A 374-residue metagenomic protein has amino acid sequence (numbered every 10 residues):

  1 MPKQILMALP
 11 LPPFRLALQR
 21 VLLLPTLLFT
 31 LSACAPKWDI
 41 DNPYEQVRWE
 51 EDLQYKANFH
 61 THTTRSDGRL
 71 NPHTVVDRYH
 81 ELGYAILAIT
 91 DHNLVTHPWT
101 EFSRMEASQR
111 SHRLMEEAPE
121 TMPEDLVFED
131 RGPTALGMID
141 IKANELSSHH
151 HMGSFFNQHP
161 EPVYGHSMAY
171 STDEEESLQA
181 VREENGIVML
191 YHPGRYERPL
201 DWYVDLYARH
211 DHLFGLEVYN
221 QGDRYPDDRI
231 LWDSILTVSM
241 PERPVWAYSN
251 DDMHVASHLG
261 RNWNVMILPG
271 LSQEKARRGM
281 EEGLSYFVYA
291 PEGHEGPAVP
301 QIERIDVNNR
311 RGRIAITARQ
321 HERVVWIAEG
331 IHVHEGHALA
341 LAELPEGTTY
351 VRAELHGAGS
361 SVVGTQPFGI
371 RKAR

Functional and structural regions predicted by a protein language model:
M1, E175, R182, H332-E335: C-terminal intrinsically disordered extensions
M1-P2, T349: Accessible peptide chain termini
P2-L23: Bacterial N-terminal signal peptides that target proteins for export
T26-L27: Sec-dependent N-terminal signal peptides
L31-A33: C-terminal motif of bacterial Sec signal peptides marking the signal peptidase cleavage site
A35-N58, P72-V76, H150-Q158, R198 (+1 more regions): Charged catalytic cores and adjacent phosphate/nucleic-acid-binding surfaces used for phosphate/nucleic-acid chemistry
N42-Y191, V218-S234, Y248-M253, A358 (+1 more regions): A metal-dependent hydrolase metal-coordination microenvironment
P193-R195: Extracellular glycoside hydrolase catalytic/binding regions
